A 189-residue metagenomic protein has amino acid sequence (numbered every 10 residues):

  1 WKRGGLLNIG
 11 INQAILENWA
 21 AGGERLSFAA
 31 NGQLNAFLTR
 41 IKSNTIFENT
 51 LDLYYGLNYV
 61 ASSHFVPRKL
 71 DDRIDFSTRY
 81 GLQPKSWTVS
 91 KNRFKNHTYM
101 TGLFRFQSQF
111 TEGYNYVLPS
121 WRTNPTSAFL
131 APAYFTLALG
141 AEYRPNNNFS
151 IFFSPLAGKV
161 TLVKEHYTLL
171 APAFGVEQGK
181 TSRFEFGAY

Functional and structural regions predicted by a protein language model:
W1-G23: Short glycine/proline- and aromatic-enriched beta-strand/turn motifs that initiate or cap beta-hairpins
W1-K2, T39-F47, K85-M100, N148-I151: Short loop/turn motifs that connect adjacent beta-strands in outer-membrane beta-barrel proteins
G5, I9-I11, G32-R40, F76-L82 (+4 more regions): Residues on the lipid-exposed face of transmembrane beta-strands in outer-membrane beta-barrel proteins
I9-E17, K42-N44, L53-Y59, F104-E112 (+2 more regions): Transmembrane beta-strands of outer-membrane beta-barrel pores
W19-E24, Y59-P67, W121-S127, A173-K180: Extracellular loop and loop/strand-boundary signature of outer-membrane beta-barrel proteins
E24-G32, L70-I74, A131-F135, K180-A188: Residues that define the transmembrane beta-barrel architecture of outer-membrane proteins
R93-G140: Hydrophobic alpha-helical segments and helix pairs
S154, K159-Y189: Outer-membrane beta-barrel transmembrane domain signature
